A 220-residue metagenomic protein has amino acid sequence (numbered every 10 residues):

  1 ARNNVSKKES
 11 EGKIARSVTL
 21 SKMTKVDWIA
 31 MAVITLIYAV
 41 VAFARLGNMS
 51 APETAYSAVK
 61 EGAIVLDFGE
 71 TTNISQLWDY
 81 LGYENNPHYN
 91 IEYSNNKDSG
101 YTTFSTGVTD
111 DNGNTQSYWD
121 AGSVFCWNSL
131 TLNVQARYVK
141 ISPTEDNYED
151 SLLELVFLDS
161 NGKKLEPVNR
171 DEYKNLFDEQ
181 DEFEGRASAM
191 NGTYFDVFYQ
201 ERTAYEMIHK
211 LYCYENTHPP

Functional and structural regions predicted by a protein language model:
A1-T24, G185: Membrane-interfacial, low-structure loops and terminal tails that flank and connect transmembrane helices in multi-pass
D27-V41, Y173-D178: Alpha-helical transmembrane segments
L36, I64, Y199-Q200: Alpha-helical structural motif
F43-T109, G122-A189, Y194: Aromatic, loop-rich ligand-recognition surfaces of beta-strand-rich domains
G113-A121: Extended, solvent-exposed segments with strong compositional bias
D196-I208, Y212-P220: Short hydrophobic/aromatic helix or loop-helix immediately within or flanking a transmembrane segment in polytopic
